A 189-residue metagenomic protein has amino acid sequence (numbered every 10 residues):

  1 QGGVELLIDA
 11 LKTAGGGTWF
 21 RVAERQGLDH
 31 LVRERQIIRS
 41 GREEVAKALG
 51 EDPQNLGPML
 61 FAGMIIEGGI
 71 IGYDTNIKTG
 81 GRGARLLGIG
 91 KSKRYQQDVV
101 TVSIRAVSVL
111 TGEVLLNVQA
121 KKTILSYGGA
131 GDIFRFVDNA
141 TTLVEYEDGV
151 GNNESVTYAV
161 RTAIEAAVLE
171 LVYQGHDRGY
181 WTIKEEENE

Functional and structural regions predicted by a protein language model:
Q1-N76, V99-N117: N-terminal segment of the mature soluble domain
I37-K47, I77-Q97, G131-D148: Mixed-charge, low-complexity intrinsically disordered segments
G57, G88-G90, G179: Glycine-centered flexibility motif
R94-E189: C-terminal/domain-edge helix-coil "capping" segments
